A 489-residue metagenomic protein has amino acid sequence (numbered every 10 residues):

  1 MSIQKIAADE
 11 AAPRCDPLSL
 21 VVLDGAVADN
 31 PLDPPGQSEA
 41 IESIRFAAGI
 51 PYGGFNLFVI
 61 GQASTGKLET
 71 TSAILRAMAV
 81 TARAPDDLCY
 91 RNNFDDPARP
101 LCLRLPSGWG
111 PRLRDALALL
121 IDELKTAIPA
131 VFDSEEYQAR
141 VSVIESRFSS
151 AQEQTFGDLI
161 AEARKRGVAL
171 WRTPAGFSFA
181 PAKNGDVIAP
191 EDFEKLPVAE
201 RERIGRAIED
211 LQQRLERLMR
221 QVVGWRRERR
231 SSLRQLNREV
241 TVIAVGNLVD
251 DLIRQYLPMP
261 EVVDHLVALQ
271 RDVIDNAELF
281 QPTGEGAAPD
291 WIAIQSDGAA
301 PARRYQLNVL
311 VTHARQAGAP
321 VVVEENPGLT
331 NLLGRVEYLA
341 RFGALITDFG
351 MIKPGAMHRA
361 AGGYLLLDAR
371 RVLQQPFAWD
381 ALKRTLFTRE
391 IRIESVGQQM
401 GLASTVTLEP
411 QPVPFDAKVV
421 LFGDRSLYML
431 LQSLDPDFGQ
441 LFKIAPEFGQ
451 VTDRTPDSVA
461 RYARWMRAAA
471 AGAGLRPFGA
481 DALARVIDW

Functional and structural regions predicted by a protein language model:
M1-W489: Non-catalytic accessory segments flanking P-loop/AAA+ NTPase cores
